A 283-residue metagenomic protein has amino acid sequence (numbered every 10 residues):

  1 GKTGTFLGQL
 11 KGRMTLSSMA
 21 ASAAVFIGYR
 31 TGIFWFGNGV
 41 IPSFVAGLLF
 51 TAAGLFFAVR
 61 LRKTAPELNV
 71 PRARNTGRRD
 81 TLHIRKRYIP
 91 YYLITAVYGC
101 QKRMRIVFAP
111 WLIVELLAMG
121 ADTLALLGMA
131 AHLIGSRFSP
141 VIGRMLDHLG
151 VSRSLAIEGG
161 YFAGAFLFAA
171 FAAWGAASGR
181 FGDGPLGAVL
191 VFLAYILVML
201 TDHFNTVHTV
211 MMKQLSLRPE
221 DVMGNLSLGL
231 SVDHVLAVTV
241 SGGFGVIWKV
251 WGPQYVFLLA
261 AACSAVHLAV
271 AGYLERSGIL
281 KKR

Functional and structural regions predicted by a protein language model:
G1-R30, F44-T51, F57, P90 (+3 more regions): Substrate-agnostic recognition of the 12-TM MFS/MFS-like secondary transporter fold
V25, Y29, L48-N69, V270-E275: C-terminal membrane-cytosol helix-exit motif in multi-pass small-molecule transporters
Y29-L49, V246-S264: A membrane-interface helix-boundary motif in multi-pass transporters
K63-G99: Juxtamembrane intracellular "pre-TM" segments in multi-pass secondary transporters
V107-L124: Short amphipathic helix-loop junctions that connect adjacent transmembrane helices in Major Facilitator Superfamily/SLC
G120-G128, G187, V191, V222 (+1 more regions): Juxtamembrane helix-start elements in MFS-like secondary transporters
H148-G164: Cytoplasmic membrane-interface "Motif A"-like loop-to-helix N-cap segments of 12-TM Major Facilitator Superfamily
Y161-D183: C-terminal ends and interior cores of transmembrane alpha-helices in multi-pass membrane transporters/permeases
